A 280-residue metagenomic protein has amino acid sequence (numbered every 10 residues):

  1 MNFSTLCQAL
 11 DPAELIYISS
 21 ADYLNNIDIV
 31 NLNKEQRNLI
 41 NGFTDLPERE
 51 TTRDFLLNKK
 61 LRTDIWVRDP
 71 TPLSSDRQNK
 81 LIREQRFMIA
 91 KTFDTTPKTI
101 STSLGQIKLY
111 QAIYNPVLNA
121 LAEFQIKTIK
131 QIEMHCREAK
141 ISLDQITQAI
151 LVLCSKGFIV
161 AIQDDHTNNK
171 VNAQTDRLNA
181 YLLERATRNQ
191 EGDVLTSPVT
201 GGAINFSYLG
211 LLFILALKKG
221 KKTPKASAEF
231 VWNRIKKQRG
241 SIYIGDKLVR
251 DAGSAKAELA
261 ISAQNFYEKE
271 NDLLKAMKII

Functional and structural regions predicted by a protein language model:
M1-Y17: Short alpha-helix
L24-T44, K60, R68-P70, A161-L183: Accessory beta->alpha helical hairpin/"wing" motif in late/C-terminal subdomains of nucleic-acid enzymes
T51-L104: Long, low-complexity, charged/polar intrinsically disordered regions in eukaryotic proteins
K91-R137, T200-I244: Short amphipathic alpha-helical interface segments
K108-L109, A139-V152: Short amphipathic alpha-helical interaction segments
D144, E229-I280: C-terminal non-catalytic accessory extensions
Q148-H166: A short, conserved structural fragment
T167-A226: Short, amphipathic alpha-helical interaction segments positioned at domain boundaries
